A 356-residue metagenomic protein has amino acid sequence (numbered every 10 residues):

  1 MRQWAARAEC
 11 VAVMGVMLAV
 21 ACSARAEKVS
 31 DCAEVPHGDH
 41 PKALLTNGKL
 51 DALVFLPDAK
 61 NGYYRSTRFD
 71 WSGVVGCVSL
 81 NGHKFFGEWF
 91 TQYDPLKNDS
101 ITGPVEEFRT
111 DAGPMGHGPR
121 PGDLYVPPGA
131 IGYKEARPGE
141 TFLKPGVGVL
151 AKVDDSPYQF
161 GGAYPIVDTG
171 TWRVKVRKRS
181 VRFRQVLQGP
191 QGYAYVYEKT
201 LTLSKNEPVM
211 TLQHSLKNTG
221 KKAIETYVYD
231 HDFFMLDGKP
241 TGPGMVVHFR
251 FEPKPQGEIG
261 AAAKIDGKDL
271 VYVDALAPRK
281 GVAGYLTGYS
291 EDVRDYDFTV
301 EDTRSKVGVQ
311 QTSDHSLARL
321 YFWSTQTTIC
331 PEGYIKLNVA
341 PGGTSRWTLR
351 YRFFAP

Functional and structural regions predicted by a protein language model:
M1-R7: N-terminal secretory signal peptides that target proteins for export/translocation
E9-A21: Bacterial N-terminal signal peptides
A24-A26: Boundary at the C-terminal end of the N-terminal hydrophobic targeting segment
K28-T211, K222-E225, H231-P356: Surface-exposed acidic/polar loop and edge beta-strand patches at domain peripheries
H214-G220: Asparagine-centered strand-capping/turn motif at beta-strand->loop junctions
